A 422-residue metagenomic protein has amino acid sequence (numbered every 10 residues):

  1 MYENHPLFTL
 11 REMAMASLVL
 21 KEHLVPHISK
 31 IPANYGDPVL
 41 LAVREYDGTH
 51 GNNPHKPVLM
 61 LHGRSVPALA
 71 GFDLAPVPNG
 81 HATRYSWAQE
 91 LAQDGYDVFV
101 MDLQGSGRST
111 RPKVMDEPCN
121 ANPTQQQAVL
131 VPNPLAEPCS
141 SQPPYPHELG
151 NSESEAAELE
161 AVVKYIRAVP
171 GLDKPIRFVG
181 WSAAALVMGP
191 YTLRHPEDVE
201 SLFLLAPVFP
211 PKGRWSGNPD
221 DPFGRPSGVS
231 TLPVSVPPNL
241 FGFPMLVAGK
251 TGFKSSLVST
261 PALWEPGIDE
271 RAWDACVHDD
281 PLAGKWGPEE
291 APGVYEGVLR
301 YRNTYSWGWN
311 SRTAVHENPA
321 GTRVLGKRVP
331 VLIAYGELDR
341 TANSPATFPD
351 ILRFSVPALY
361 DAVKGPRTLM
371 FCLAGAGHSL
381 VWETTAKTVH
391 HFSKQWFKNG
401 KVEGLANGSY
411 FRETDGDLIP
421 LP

Functional and structural regions predicted by a protein language model:
H5-N53: N-terminal cap/lid segment of alpha/beta-hydrolase-fold proteins
H50-D102, T110-E117: Short, surface-exposed "cap/lid" segments of acyl-processing enzymes
P118-V169: Alpha/beta-hydrolase active-site loop
P170-S182: Alpha/beta-hydrolase fold nucleophile elbow
A185-P196, L202: Short glycine-enriched nucleophile-adjacent loop and the immediately C-terminal alpha-helix near the catalytic center
K212-P349, P422: Alpha/beta-hydrolase
E337-L369, L373: Conserved loop-alpha-helix segment in the C-terminal half of the alpha/beta-hydrolase fold that carries the catalytic
L373-K387: Catalytic histidine-centered segment of alpha/beta-hydrolase-like enzymes
